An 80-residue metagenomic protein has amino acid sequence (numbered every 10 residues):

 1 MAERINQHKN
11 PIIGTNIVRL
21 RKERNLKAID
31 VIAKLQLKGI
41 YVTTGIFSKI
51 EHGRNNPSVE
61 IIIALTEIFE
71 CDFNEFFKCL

Functional and structural regions predicted by a protein language model:
M1-I12: A detector for short, charged/polar N-terminal pre-domain segments
T15-Q36: Short basic helix-loop element that most often maps to the first helix and adjoining turn of HTH DNA-binding modules
I17, A28, T44, V59-I62: Helix-turn-helix DNA-binding elements, focusing on the entry/boundary residues of the two helices that contact DNA
I17, V31-I32, F47-I50, F76: Conserved hydrophobic/aromatic packing and binding residues within compact polymer-binding modules
Q36-N56: Recognition helix of helix-turn-helix/homeodomain-like DNA-binding domains that insert into the DNA major groove
N56-E75: DNA major-groove recognition helix of helix-turn-helix/homeodomain DNA-binding modules
C79: Conserved short acidic donor-positioning loop in nucleotide-sugar-dependent glycosyltransferases
